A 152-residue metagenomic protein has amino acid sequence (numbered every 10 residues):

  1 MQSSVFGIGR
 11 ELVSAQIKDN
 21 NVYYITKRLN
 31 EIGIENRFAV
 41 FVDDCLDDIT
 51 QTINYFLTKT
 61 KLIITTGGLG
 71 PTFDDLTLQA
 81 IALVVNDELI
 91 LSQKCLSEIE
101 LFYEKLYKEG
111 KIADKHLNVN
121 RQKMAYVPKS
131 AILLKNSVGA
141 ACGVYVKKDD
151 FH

Functional and structural regions predicted by a protein language model:
M1-A39: Glycine-rich phosphate/diphosphate-binding loop of Rossmann-like nucleotide-binding domains
R10-E11, G68-P71: Short glycine-rich anion-binding loops that position phosphate/pyrophosphate groups of nucleotides and phosphorylated
F38-D48: Short beta->alpha junction loops
D48, L76-H152: Proline/glycine-rich low-complexity loops and linkers
K61: Conserved acidic residues
